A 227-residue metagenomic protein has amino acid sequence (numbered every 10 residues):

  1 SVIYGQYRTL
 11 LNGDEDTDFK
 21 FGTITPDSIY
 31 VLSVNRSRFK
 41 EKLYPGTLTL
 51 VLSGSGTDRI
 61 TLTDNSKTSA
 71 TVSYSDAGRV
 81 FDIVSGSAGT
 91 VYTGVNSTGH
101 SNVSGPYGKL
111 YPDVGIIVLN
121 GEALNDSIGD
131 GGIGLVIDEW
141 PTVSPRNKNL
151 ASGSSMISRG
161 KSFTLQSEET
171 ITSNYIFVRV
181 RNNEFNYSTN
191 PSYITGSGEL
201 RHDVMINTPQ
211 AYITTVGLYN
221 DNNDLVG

Functional and structural regions predicted by a protein language model:
S1-G227: Long, position-biased, composition-driven segments near the start of the mature protein
